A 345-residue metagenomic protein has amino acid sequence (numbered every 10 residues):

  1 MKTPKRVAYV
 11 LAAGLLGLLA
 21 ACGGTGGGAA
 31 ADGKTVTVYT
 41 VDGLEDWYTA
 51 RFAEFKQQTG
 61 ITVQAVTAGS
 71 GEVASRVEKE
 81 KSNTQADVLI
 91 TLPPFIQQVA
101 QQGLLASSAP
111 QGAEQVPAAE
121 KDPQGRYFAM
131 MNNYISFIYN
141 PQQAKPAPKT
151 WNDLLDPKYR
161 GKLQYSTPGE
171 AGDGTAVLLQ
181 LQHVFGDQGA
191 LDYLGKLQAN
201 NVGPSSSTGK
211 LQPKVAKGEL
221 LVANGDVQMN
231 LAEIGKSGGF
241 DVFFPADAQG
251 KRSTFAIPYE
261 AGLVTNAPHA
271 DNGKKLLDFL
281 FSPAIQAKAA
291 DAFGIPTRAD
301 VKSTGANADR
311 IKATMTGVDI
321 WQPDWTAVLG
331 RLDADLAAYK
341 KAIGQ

Functional and structural regions predicted by a protein language model:
L18-A21: C-terminal motif of bacterial Sec signal peptides marking the signal peptidase cleavage site
G23-G26: Bacterial signal peptide processing site
A30-R51, V66: Extracytoplasmic "Venus flytrap"
V41-Y48, A68-E72, E78, Q85-L220 (+1 more regions): Extracytoplasmic ligand-binding site segments that recognize negatively charged/polar headgroups
P93-A100, A216, L221-D241, G294: A ligand-binding cleft/hinge motif common to bilobed small-molecule-binding domains
S136-Q143, L179-Q182, A256-A270, K288 (+1 more regions): A bilobed periplasmic-binding-protein/Venus flytrap-type ligand-binding module shared by bacterial periplasmic
G189, T297-Q345: An extracytoplasmic/periplasmic, membrane-proximal ligand-sensing/linker region
V264-D319: Mature extracytoplasmic/periplasmic domains
